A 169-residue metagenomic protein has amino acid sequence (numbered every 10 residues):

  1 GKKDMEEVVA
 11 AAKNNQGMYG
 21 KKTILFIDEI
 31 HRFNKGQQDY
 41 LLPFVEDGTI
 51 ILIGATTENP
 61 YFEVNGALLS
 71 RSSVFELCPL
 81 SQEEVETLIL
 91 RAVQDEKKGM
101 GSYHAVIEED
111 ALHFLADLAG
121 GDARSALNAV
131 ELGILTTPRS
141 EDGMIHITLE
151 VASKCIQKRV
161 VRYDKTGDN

Functional and structural regions predicted by a protein language model:
G1-I24: Short glycine-rich substrate-engagement loop in P-loop NTPases that contacts/grips substrate
V9, K13-N14, I27, H31-S70: Conserved catalytic/switch belt of AAA+ P-loop NTPases
K22, S102-L118, L149-K154: Short conserved motifs of the RecA-like P-loop NTPase core
R71, T87-G101: Conserved AAA+ ATPase "sensor/coupling" helix adjacent to the nucleotide-binding pocket
S73-E86: Conserved AAA+ ATPase "SRH/arginine-finger" region at the nucleotide-binding site
H113-L118, R124-R139: C-terminal helical "lid" of AAA+/P-loop NTPase domains
V130, T136-V160: Conserved C-terminal helix/linker of AAA+ ATPases
V160-N169: Conserved P-loop NTPase/AAA+ ATPase motor core
